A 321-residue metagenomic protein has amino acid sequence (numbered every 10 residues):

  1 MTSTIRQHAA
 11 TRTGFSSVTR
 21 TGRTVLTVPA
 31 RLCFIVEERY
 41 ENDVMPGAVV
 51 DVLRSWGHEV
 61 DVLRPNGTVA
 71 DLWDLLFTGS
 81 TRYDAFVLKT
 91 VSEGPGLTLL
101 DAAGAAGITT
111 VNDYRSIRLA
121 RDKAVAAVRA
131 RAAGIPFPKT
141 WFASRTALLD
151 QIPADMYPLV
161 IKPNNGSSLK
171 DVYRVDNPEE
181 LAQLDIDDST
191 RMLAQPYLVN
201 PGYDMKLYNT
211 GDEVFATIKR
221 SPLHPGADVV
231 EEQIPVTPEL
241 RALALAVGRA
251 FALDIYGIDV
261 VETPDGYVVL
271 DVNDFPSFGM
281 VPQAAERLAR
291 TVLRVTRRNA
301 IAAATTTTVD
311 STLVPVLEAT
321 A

Functional and structural regions predicted by a protein language model:
M1-L26: Short N-terminal or domain-adjacent regulatory/targeting segments
V28-C33: Extreme N-terminal starter segment of soluble prokaryotic enzymes
E38-K139: Conserved N-proximal alpha/beta basic substrate-recognition cap immediately N-terminal to, or forming the N-lobe
V91-E93, N165-G166, F275: Short glycine-rich anion-binding loops that position phosphate/pyrophosphate groups of nucleotides and phosphorylated
P138-Y157: Rossmann-like NAD(P)H-binding beta-loop-alpha module
L159, L193, F215-A216, Y256 (+1 more regions): Protein kinase-like catalytic core scaffold
K170-F251: Phosphate-binding site of ATP-dependent enzymes
H224-V269, N273, V281-T305, V309-A319: A long amphipathic alpha-helix within ATP-dependent nucleotide-binding catalytic cores
